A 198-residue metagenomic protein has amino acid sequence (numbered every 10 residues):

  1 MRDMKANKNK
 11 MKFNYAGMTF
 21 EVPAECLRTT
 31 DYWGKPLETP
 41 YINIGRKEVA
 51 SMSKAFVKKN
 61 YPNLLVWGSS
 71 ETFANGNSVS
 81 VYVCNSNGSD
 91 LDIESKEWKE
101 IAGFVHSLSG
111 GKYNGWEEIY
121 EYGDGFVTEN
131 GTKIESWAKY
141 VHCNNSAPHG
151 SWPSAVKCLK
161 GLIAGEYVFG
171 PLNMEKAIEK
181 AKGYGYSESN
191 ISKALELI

Functional and structural regions predicted by a protein language model:
M1-D3: Short, Lys/Arg-enriched N-terminal segments with co-localized hydrophobic residues within the first ~10-30 amino acids
K5-I198: Intrinsic low-complexity, intrinsically disordered or marginally ordered coil/linker segments
